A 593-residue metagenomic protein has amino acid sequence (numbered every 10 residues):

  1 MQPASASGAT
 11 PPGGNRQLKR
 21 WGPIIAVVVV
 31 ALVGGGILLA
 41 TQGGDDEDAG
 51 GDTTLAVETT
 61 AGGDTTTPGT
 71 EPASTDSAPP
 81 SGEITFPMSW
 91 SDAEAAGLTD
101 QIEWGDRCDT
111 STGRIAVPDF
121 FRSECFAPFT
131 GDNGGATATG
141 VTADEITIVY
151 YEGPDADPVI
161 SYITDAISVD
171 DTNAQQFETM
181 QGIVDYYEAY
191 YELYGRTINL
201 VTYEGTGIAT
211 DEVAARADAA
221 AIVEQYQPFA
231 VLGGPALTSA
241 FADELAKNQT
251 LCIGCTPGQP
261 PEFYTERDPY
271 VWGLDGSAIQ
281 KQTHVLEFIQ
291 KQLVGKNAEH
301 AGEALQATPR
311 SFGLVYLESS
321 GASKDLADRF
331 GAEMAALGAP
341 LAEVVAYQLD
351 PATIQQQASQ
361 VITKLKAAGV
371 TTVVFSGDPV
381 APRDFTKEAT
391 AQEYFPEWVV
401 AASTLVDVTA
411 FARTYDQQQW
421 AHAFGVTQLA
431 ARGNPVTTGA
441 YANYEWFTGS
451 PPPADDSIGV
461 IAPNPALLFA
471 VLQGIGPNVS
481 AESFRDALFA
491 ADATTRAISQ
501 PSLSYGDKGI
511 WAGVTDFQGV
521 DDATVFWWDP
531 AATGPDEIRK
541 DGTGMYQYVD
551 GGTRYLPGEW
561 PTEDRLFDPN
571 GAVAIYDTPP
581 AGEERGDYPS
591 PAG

Functional and structural regions predicted by a protein language model:
G34-T59, T70: C-terminal region of N-terminal signal peptides and the immediate post-cleavage residues of exported proteins
D52-G82: Extracellular mucin-like PTS domains
P72-G135, T139, A493-G593: Solvent-exposed, acidic/polar segments of extracytosolic/periplasmic ligand-binding ectodomains
A73-A221: N-terminal extracellular/periplasmic Venus flytrap/periplasmic-binding protein-like
E103, D109, G113, P228-V344 (+1 more regions): Extracytoplasmic ligand/sensor domains, especially the bilobed periplasmic-binding protein
Q175-Q181, E188-D268, L274, Y347-Q356 (+1 more regions): Beta-alpha junction/loop-to-helix N-cap segments that form part of ligand/metal-binding clefts
D275, E388-P463: Extracellular/periplasmic periplasmic-binding protein-like sensory domains
D378-D384, L429-T494: Extracellular/periplasmic ligand-binding modules, especially the Venus flytrap/periplasmic-binding
